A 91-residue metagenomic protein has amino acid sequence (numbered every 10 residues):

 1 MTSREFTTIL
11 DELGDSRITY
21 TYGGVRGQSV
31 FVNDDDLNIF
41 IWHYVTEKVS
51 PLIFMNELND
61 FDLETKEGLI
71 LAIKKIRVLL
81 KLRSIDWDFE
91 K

Functional and structural regions predicted by a protein language model:
M1-G23: Negatively charged, low-complexity tracts enriched in Asp/Glu with abundant Ser/Thr
E5-T8, G68, K81: Exposed alpha-helical structural elements
I9, I41, S84-D86: Intrinsically disordered, low-complexity peptide-like regions
T19-I73: Acidic, low-complexity, intrinsically disordered interaction modules
I73-K91: Short acidic, low-complexity intrinsically disordered linear motifs used for protein-protein interactions
